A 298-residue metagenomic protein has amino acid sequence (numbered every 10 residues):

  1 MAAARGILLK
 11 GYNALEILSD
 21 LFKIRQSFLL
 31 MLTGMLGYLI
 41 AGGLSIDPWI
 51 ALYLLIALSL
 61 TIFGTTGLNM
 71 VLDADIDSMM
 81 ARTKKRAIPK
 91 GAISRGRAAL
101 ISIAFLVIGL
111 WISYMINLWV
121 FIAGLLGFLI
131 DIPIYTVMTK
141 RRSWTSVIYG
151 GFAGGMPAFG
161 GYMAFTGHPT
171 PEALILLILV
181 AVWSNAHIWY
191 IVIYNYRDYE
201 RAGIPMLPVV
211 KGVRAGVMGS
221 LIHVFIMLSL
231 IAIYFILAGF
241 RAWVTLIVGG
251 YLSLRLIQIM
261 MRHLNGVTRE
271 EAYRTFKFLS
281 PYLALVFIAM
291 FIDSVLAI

Functional and structural regions predicted by a protein language model:
A2-N13, L72-I93, W189-V217: Cytosolic, membrane-interface loops and tails of multi-pass inner-membrane proteins
L32-A74, A81-R82, L106, L110 (+2 more regions): Membrane-embedded alpha-helical segments that form the functional core of polytopic membrane enzymes, especially those
L32-G37, R86-P89, I148-F165, R214 (+1 more regions): Small-residue-rich segments of transmembrane alpha-helices in multi-pass membrane proteins, especially helix faces
R82-I122, G212-A238: Multi-pass membrane catalytic core of lipid/isoprenoid biosynthesis enzymes
R95-F165: Intramembrane alpha-helical segments
I130-W144, I188, Y194, P205 (+1 more regions): C-terminal ends of transmembrane helices
F159-P169, M227-Y234, Y282-I298: Hydrophobic alpha-helical transmembrane segments in multi-pass integral membrane proteins
I257-L285: Interfacial loop-to-transmembrane junctions
